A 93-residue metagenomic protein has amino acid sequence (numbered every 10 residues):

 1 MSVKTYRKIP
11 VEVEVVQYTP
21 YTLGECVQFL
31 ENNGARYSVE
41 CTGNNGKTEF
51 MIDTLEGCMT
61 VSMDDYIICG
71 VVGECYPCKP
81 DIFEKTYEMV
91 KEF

Functional and structural regions predicted by a protein language model:
M1-T54: N-terminal non-globular leader segments, chiefly Sec-dependent signal peptides
E56-F93: Short, compact, well-ordered microdomains
